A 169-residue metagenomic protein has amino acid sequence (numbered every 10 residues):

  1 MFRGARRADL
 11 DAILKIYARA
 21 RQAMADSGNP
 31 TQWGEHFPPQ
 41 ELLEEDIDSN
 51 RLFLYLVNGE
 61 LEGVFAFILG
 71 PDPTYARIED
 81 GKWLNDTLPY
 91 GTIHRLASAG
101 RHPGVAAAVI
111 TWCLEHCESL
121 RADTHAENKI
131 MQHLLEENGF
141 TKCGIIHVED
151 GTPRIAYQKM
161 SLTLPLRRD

Functional and structural regions predicted by a protein language model:
M1-K15: A short beta-loop-alpha structural element at the N-terminal edge of CoA-dependent acyl/N-acetyltransferase catalytic
R21-E41: Conserved GNAT-fold acetyl-CoA-binding loop/helix
S49-F67: Conserved beta-hairpin
A66-R101: Conserved acyl-donor/pantetheine-binding loop and adjacent beta-alpha core of acyl/acetyltransferases and related
S98-E115, Q132-E137: Conserved acetyl-CoA-binding loop-helix of GNAT-fold acetyltransferases
A107, E127-I145, T152: Conserved active-site alpha-helix within GNAT-family acetyltransferase domains
H116-E127: Conserved GNAT acetyl-CoA-binding A-motif
V148-D169: C-terminal "cap" of GNAT-fold acetyltransferases
